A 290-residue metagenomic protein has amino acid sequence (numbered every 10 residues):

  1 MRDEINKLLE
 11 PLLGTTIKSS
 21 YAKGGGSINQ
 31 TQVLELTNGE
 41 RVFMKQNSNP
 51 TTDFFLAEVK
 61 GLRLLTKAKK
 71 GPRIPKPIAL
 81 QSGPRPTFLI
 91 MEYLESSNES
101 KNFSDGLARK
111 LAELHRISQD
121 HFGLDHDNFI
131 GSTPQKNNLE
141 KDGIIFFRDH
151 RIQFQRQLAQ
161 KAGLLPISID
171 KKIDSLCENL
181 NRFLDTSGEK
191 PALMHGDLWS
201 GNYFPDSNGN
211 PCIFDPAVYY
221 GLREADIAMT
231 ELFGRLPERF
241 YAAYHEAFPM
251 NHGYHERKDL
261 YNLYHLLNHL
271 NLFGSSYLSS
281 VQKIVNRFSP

Functional and structural regions predicted by a protein language model:
M1-P11, Q119-L193: An alpha-helical support segment within catalytic cores of ATP-dependent transferases
G14-Y21: Conserved N-terminal boundary motif of the eukaryotic protein kinase catalytic domain
K18, P75-I78, F214, A228: A short, local hydrophobic-aromatic micro-motif
A22-K141, I145: ATP-binding pocket architecture of kinase catalytic cores
S48, E95, L198-S200, V218: Short, glycine/acidic-enriched loop or turn micro-motifs at the edges of active sites
K136-R148, Q157, K190-L193, S200 (+2 more regions): Active-site Asp-x-Gly
L260-H269: Short helix/strand-capping connector loops at secondary-structure junctions
H269-P290: ATP/Mg2+ or Mg2+-diphosphate-binding catalytic cores that bind nucleotide phosphates or diphosphates via glycine-rich
